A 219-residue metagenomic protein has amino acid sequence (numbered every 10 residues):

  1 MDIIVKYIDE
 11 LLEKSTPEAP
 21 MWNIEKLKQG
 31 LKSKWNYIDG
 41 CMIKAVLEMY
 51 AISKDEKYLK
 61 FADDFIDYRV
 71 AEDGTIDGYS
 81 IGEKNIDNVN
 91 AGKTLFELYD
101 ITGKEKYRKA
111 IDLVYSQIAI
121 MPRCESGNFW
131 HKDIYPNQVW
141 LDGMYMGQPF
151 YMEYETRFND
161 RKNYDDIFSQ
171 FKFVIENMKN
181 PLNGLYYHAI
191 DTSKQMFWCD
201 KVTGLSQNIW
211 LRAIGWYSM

Functional and structural regions predicted by a protein language model:
M1-M219: Glycan-recognition and catalytic cores of secretory/periplasmic carbohydrate-active enzymes
